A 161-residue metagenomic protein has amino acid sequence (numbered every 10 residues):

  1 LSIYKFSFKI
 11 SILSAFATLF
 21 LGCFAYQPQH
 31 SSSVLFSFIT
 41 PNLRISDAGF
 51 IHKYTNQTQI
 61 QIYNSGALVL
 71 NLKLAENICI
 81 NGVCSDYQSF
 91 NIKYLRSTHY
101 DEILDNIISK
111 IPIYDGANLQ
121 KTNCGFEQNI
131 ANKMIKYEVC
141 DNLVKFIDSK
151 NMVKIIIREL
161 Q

Functional and structural regions predicted by a protein language model:
L1-I12: Bacterial N-terminal signal peptides that target proteins for export
L19-G22: C-terminal motif of bacterial Sec signal peptides marking the signal peptidase cleavage site
F24-Y26: Bacterial signal peptide processing site
P28-T40, K145-I147, V153: Terminal targeting/leader modules
Q29, H52-Y54, E76-C79, M152-Q161: Beta-strand-dominated lipid-handling architectures at cellular/organellar boundaries
S31-S32, I39-K73: Post-signal-peptide N-terminal segment of Sec-exported extracytoplasmic proteins
N56-E102: An acidic-aromatic
G82, N91-Q161: Mature, soluble, non-transmembrane domains
